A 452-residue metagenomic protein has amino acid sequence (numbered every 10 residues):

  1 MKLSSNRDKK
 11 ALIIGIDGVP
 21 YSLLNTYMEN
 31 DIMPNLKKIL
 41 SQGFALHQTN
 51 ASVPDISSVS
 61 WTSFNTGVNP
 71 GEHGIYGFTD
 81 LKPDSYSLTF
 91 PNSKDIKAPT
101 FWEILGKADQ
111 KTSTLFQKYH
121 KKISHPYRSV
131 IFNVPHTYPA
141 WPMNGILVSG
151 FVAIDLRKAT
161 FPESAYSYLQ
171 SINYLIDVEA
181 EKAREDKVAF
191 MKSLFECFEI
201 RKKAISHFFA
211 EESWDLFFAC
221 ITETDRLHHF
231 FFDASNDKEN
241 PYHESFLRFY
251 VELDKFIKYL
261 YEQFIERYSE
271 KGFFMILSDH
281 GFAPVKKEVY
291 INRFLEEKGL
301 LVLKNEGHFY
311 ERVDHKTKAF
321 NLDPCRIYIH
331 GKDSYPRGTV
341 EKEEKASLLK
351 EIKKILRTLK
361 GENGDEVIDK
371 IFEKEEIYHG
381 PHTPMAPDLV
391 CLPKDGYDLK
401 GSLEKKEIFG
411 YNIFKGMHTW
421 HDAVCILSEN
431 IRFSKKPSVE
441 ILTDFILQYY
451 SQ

Functional and structural regions predicted by a protein language model:
R7-A11: Extreme N-terminal starter segment of soluble prokaryotic enzymes
I13, N35, E252-L295, D369-K374 (+3 more regions): Metal-dependent active-site segment of extracytoplasmic phospho-/sulfohydrolases and closely related
N25-S63, G67-V68, V130: Short, structured active-site-proximal loop/turn typified by the sulfatase FGly-forming signature C/S-X-P-X-R
Y27-D31, G145-S149, D233-D237, E288-E297 (+1 more regions): Short secondary-structure boundary/capping segments
V68-E239, A319-G338, K342-S347, E351-E366: His/Asp/Glu-rich, glycine-adjacent segments that coordinate divalent cations and/or stabilize oxyanion chemistry on
L105, K304, H308-F445, Y449: Active-site neighborhoods of enzymes that stabilize oxyanions during catalysis
F230-A234, K238-Y259, Q263: Extended hydrophobic/aromatic segments used for targeting, binding, or gating
K258, F264-G338: Acidic/histidine-rich catalytic neighborhood
